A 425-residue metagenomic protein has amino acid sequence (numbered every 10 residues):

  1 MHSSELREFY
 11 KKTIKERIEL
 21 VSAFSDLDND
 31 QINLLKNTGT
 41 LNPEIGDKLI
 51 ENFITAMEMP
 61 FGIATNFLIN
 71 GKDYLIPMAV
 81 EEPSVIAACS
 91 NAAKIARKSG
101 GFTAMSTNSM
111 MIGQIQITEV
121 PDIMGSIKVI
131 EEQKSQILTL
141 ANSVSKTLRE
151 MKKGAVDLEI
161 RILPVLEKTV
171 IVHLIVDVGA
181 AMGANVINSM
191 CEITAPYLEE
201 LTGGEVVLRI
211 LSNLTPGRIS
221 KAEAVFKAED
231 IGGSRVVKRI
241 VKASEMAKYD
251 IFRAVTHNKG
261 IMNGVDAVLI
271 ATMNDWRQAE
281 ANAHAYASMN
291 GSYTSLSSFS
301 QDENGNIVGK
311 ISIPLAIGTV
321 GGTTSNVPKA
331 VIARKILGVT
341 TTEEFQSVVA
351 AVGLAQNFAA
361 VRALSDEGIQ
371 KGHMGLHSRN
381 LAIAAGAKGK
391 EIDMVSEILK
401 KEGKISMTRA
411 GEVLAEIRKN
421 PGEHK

Functional and structural regions predicted by a protein language model:
M1-I45, N52, C89-S90, K94-R97 (+13 more regions): Alpha/propeptide regions of enzymes that mature by internal proteolysis
M1-Y74, E82, F102, S106-M110 (+3 more regions): Acidic/polar, glycine-rich intrinsically disordered N-terminal extensions of enzymes
I32-L35, G101-T107, V144-E159, L201-N213 (+7 more regions): Flexible, glycine/charged-enriched surface loops at secondary-structure junctions
K48-E51, T55-E167, V172-I175, H424: Small-residue-rich
P60-V85, G179-I187, K248-N274, G353-R362 (+1 more regions): Conserved phosphate/anionic-ligand binding catalytic regions in large, soluble enzymes, centered on
S99-K134, I231, E245, A287-A350 (+1 more regions): A structural-propensity feature for long, helix-poor, extended segments
A180-M182, I187-K329: Glycine-rich anion/phosphate-binding loop at the beta-strand->alpha-helix junction
I307, P314-K425: Catalytic-core signal marking the mid-to-C-terminal active-site face
